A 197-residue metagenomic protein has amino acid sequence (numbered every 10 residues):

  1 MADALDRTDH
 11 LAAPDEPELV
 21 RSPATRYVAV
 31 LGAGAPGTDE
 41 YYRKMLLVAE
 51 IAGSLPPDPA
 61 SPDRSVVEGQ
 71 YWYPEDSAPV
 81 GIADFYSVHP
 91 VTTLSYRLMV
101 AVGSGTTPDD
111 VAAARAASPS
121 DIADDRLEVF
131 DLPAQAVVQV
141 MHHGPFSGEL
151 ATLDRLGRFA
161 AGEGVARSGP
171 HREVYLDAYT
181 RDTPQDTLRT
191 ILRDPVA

Functional and structural regions predicted by a protein language model:
M1-A197: A solvent-exposed interaction/effector surface
